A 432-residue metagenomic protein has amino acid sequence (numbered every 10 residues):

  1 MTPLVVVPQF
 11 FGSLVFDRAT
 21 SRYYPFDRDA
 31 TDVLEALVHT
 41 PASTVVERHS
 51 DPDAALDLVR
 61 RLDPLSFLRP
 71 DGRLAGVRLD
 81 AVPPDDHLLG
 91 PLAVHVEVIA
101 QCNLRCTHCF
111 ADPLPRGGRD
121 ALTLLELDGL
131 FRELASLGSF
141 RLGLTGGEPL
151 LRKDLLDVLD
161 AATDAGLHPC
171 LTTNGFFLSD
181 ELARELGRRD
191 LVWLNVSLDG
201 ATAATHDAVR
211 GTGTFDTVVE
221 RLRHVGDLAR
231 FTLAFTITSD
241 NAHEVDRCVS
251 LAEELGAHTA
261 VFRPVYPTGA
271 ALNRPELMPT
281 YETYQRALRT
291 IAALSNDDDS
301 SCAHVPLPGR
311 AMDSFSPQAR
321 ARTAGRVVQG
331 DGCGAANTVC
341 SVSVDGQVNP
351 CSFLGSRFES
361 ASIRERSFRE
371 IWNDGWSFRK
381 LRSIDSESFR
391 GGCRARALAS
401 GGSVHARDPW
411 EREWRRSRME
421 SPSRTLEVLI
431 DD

Functional and structural regions predicted by a protein language model:
M1-L114, A135, W410-W414, R418 (+1 more regions): N-terminal pre-core extensions flanking Radical SAM catalytic domains
T2-V6, V192, S197-D199, A204-G334 (+3 more regions): Radical SAM enzyme [4Fe-4S]-AdoMet core and its adjacent flexible, acidic and glycine-rich loops/tails across
D57-R61, F67-W193: Conserved alpha-helical substructure of the radical SAM core
G72-G90, G309-R322, E359-K380, D385: Short, charged low-complexity linear segments at domain edges
Q101, R105, C109-D112, A336 (+2 more regions): Cys/His-rich metal-chelating microdomains
Q101, R105, Q329-G332, F389-G392: The −1 position to Zn-ligating cysteines in a subset of zinc-ribbon hairpins
C102, L171, V196, G346 (+1 more regions): Conserved, mostly hydrophobic/aromatic
Q347-D432: Flexible mid-to-C-terminal extensions adjoining Fe-S/redox cofactors in radical SAM and related proteins
